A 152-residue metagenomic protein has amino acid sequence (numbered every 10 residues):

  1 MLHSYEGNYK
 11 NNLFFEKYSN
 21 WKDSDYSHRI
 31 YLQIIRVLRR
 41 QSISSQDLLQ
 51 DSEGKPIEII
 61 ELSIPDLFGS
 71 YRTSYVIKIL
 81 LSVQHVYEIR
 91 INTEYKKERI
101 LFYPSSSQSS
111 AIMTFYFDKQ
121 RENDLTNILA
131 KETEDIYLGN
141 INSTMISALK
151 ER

Functional and structural regions predicted by a protein language model:
M1-Y95, S107-Q108, D118-R152: Basic, Lys/Arg-enriched alpha-helical interface segments
Y87, I100, I112: A broad, low-specificity signal marking well-ordered, structured residues that form hydrophobic/aromatic
Y95-L101: Short, surface-exposed coil-to-beta transition loops
P104-M113: Active-site beta-strand-loop-beta-strand hairpin of nuclease catalytic cores that positions key catalytic residues
